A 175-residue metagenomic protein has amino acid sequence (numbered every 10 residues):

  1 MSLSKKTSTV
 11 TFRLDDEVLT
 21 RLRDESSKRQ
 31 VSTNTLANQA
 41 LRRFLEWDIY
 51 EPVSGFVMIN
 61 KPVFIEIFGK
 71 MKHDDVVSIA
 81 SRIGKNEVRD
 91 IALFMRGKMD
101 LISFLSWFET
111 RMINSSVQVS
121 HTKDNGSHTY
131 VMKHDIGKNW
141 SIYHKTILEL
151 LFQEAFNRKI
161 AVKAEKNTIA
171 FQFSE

Functional and structural regions predicted by a protein language model:
M1-D16, S26-S27: Short Lys/Arg-rich basic patches
D16, K28-Q39, K61-P62: Contiguous mid-protein beta-loop-alpha structural module that forms a pocket-lining wall or clamp of enzyme active
V31-G55: Short, basic amphipathic alpha-helical segments that act as recognition/interaction helices in nucleic-acid-binding
N38, L105-E109, K145-Q153: Generic solvent-exposed, charged/amphipathic alpha-helical segments that serve as macromolecular interface scaffolds
K61-Y130: An N-terminal amphipathic alpha-helical segment
S115-S116, S120-E165: Short, hydrophobic/π-rich interface segment
A164-E175: C-terminal edge-of-domain segments
